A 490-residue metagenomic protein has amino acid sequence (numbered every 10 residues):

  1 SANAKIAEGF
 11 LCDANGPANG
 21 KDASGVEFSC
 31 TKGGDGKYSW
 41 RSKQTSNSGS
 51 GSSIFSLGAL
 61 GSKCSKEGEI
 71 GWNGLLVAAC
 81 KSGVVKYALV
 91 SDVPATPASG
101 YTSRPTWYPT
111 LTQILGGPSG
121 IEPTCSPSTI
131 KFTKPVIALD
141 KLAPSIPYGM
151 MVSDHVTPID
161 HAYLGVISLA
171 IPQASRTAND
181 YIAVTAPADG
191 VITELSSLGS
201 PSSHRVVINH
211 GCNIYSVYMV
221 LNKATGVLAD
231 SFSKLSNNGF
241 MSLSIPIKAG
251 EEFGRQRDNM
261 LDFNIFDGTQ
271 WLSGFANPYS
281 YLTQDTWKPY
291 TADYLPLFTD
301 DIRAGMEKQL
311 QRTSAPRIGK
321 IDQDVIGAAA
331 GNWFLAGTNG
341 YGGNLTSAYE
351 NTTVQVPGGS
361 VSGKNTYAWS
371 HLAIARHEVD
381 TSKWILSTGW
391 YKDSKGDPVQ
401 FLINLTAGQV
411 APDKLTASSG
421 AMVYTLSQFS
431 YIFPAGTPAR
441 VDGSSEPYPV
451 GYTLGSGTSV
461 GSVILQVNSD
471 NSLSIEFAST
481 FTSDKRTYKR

Functional and structural regions predicted by a protein language model:
N3-S99: Tryptophan-rich substrate-binding surfaces of secreted polymer-degrading and adhesive proteins
D13, S65, W72, T185 (+3 more regions): Hydrophobic beta-strand signal
L57, A183-A186, F240, P246: Residue-level "contact hotspot" at macromolecular interaction interfaces
G100-H204, C212, A224, K248-A249 (+1 more regions): Surface-exposed, glycine-biased beta-strand/turn segments
H204-V207, S244-D267: Short hydrophobic beta/alpha edge segments that flank linear recognition/processing sites
M219-S244: Aromatic/His-enriched, Gly/Pro-containing loop or helix-boundary segments that lie immediately adjacent to catalytic
L261-S280: Short, compositionally biased
S370-R490: Contiguous, well-ordered beta-strand patches that form the walls/edges of small beta-barrel/beta-sandwich domains
